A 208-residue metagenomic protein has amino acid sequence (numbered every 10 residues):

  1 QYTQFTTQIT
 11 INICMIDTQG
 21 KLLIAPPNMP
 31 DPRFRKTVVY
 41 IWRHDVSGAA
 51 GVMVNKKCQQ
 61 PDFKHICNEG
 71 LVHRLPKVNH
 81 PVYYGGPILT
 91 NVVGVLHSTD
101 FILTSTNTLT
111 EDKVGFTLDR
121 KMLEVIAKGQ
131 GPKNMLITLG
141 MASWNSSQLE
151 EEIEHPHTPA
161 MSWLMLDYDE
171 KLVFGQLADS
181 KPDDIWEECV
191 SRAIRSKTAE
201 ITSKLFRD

Functional and structural regions predicted by a protein language model:
Q1-C14: Short, Lys/Arg-enriched N-terminal segments with co-localized hydrophobic residues within the first ~10-30 amino acids
M15-D208: A short aromatic-anchored loop/beta-hairpin motif
